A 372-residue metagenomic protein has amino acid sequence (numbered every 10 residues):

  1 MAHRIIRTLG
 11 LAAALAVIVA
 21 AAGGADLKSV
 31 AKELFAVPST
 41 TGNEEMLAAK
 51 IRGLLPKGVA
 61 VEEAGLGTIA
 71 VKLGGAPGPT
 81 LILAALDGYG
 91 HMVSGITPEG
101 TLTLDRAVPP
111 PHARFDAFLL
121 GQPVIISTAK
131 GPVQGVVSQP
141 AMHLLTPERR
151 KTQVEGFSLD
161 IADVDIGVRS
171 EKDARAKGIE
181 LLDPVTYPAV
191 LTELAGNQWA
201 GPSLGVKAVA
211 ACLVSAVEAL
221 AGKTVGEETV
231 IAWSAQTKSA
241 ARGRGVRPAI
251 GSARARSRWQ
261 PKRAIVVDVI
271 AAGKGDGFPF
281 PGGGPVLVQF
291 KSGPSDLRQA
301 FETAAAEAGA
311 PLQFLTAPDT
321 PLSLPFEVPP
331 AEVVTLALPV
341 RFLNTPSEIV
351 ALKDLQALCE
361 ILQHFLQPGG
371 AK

Functional and structural regions predicted by a protein language model:
I5-K372: N-terminal hydrophobic/helix-forming segments and targeting peptides
